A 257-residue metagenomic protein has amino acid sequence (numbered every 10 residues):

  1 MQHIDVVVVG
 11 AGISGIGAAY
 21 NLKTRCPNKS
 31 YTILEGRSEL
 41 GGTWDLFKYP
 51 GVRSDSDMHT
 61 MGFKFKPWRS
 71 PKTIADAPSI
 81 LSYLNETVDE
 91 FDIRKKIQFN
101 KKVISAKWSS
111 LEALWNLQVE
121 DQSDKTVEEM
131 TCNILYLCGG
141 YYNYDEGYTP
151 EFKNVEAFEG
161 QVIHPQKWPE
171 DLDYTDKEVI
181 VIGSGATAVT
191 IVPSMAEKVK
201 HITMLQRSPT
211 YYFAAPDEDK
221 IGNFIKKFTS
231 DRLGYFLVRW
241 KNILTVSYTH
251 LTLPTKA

Functional and structural regions predicted by a protein language model:
H3, N100, D176: Phosphate-coordination loops involved in phosphoryl transfer and adenosine-cofactor binding
I4-V9, I13-I97, R207: Beta1-alpha1 glycine-rich phosphate/pyrophosphate-binding loop at the start of Rossmann-like nucleotide-binding domains
D5, N133, K200: Conserved acidic residues
V7, L135, V179: Receiver (REC) domain switch-region micro-motif
I13, G17-A18, R25-S30, E39 (+1 more regions): Rossmann-like dinucleotide-binding core of oxidoreductases
I13, W44-D45, S70, I104-V119 (+4 more regions): Tryptophan-centric aromatic hotspots in well-structured domains and transmembrane helices
T73-Y141: Feature captures the FAD/FMN-dependent oxidoreductase FAD-binding
T252-A257: A short, hydrophobic C-terminal helix/tail in secreted or cell-surface proteins
